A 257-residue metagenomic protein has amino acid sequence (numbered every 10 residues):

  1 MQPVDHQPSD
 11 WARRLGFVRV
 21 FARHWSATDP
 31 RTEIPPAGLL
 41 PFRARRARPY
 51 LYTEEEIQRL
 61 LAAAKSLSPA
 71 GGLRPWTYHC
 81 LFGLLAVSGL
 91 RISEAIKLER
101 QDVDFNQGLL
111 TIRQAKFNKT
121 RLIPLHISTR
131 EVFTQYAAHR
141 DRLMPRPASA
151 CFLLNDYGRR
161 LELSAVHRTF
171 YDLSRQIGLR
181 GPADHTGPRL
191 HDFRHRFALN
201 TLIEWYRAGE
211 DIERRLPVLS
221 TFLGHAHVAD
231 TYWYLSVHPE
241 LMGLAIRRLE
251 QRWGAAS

Functional and structural regions predicted by a protein language model:
M1-S257: Conserved catalytic core of the tyrosine transesterase superfamily
